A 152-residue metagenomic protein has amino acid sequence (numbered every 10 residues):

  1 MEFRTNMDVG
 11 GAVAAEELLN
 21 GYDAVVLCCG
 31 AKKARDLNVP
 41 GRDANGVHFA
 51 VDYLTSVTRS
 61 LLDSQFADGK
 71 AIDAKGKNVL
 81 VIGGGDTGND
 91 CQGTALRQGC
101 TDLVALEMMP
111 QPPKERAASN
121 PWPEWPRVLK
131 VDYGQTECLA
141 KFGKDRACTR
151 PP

Functional and structural regions predicted by a protein language model:
M1-R35, R59-G69, L96-P152: A Rossmann-like FAD-binding core segment of flavoenzymes
F3-R4, D36-Q98: Glycine-rich dinucleotide-binding loop and its adjacent helix/turn
